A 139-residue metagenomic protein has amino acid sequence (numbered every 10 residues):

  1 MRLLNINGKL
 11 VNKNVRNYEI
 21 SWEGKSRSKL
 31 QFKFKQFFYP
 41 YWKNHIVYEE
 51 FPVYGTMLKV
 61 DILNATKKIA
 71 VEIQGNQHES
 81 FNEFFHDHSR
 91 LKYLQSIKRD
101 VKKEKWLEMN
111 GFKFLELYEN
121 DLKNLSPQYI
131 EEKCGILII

Functional and structural regions predicted by a protein language model:
M1-I139: Nucleic-acid endo/exonuclease domains
